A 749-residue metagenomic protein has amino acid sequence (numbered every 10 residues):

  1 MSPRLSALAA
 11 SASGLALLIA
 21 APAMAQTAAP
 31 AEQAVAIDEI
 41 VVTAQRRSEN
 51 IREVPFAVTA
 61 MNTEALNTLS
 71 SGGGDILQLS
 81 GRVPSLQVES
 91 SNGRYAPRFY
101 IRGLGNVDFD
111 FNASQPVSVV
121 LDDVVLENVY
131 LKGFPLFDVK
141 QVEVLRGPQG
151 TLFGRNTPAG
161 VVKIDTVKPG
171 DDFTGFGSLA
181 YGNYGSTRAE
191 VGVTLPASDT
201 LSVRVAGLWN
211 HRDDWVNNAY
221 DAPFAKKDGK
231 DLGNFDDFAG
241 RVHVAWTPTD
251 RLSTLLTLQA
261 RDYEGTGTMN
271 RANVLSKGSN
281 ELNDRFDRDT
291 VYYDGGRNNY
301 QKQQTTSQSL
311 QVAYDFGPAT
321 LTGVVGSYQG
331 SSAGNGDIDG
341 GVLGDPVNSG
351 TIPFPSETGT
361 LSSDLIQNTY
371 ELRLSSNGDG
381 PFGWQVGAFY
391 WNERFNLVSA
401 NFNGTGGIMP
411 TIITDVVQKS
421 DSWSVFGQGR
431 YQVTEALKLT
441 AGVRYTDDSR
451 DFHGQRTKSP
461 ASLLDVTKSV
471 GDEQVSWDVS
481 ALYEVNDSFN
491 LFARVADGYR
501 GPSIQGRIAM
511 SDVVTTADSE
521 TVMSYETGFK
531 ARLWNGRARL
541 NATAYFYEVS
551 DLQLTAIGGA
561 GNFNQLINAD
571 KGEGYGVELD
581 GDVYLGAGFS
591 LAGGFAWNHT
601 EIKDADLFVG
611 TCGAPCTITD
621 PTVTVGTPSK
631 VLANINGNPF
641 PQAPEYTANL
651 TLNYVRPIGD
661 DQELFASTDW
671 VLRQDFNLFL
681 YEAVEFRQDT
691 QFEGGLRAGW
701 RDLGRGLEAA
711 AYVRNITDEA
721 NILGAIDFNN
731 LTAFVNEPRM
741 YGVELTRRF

Functional and structural regions predicted by a protein language model:
M1-G73, L77-R82, T194, D250 (+2 more regions): N-terminal Sec signal peptide and the immediately downstream disordered periplasmic leader that contains the TonB box
L77, F99-Y100, V120, N156-L179 (+2 more regions): N-terminal periplasmic accessory domains that precede and gate Gram-negative outer-membrane beta-barrel machines
F109-D110, P116-V117, D122-P148: Short acidic/polar hinge/loop motifs at secondary-structure boundaries that mediate gating or recognition
D110, E264-L275, N392-N396, N401 (+8 more regions): Surface-exposed extracellular loop regions of Gram-negative outer-membrane beta-barrel proteins, predominantly
T174-F176, Y181-R212, V216-N217, D221-T268 (+6 more regions): Transmembrane beta-barrel wall of Gram-negative outer-membrane proteins
T194, S363-G387, Y525, N638-F749: Conserved C-terminal beta-signal and adjacent last beta-strands/turns of outer-membrane beta-barrel proteins
S309-I338, E484, N490-R500, D518-A596 (+1 more regions): Membrane-embedded beta-barrel scaffold of Gram-negative outer-membrane proteins
Q385, L439, F546-E548, N568-L680 (+1 more regions): Gram-negative outer-membrane beta-barrel transporters
